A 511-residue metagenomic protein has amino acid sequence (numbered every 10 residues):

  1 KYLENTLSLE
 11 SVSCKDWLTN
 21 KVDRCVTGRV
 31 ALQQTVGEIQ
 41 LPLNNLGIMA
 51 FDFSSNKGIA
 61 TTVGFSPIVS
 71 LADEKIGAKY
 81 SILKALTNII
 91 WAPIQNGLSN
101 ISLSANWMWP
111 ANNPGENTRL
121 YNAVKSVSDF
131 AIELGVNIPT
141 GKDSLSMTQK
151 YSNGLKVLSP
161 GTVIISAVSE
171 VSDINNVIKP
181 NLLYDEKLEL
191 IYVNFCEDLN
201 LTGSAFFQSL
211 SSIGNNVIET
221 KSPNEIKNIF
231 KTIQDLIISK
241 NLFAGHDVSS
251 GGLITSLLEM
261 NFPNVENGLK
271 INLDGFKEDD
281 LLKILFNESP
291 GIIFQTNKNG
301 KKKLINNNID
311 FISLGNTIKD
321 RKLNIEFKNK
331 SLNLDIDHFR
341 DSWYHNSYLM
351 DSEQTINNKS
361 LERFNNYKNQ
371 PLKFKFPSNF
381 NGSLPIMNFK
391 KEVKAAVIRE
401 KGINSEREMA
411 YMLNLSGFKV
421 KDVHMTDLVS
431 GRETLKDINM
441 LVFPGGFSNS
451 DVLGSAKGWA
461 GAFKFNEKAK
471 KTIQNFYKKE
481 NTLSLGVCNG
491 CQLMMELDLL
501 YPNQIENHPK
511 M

Functional and structural regions predicted by a protein language model:
K1-S55, F65-S70, I94, G115-K125 (+4 more regions): Intein/HINT protein-splicing elements and their conserved insertion hotspots or analogous self-processing inserts
A50-T62, N96-I101, N439-F443: Short coil-to-beta-strand
L71-Q149: A glycine-rich phosphate/pyrophosphate-binding beta-strand-loop-alpha-helix module
S81-I89, I233, L253-N261, W459 (+1 more regions): Buried hydrophobic packing segments
A85, V127, T232, G300 (+3 more regions): Residues within well-ordered alpha-helices
I293-N297: Short hydrophobic/aromatic beta-strand micro-patches that form the beta-sheet surface supporting nucleotide- or nucleic
F327, S331-E506: N-terminal beta1-alpha1 cap of cysteine-dependent amidohydrolase-like domains
N507-M511: Flexible, polar/acidic helix-loop-strand segments at domain edges
